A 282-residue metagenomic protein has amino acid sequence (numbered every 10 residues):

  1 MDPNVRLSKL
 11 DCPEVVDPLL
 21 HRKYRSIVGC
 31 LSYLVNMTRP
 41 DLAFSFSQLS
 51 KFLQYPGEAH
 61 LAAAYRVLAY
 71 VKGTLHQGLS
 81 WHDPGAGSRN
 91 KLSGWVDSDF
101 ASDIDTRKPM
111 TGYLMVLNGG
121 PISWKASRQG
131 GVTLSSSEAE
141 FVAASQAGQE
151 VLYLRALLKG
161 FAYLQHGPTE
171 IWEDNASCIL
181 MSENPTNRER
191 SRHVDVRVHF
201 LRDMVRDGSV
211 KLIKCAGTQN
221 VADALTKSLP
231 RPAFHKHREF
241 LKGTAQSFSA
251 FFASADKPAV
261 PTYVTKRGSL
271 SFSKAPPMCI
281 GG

Functional and structural regions predicted by a protein language model:
M1-L79, A216, A224-T226: C-terminal reverse transcriptase regions that engage the nucleic-acid substrate
R6, C12, K51, G85-A86 (+3 more regions): Short, internal active-site loops enriched in acidic
C12, T38-P40, V116-S123, S127-Q129 (+1 more regions): Short connector loops/turns at beta-strand edges and beta->alpha or beta->beta junctions
H21-R25, E58, P109, T133-S145: Short, conserved micro-motifs enriched in small and acidic residues
S26, P109, L114, D203 (+1 more regions): Residue-level detector of intrinsically disordered terminal segments
L31, S93-S137: RNase H-like nuclease fold core
F52, K91-L92, S127-G282: RNase H-like nuclease module associated with reverse transcription
A69-V96, Q165: Structured nucleic-acid-interacting core domains from mobile-element enzymes and related host factors, especially RNase
